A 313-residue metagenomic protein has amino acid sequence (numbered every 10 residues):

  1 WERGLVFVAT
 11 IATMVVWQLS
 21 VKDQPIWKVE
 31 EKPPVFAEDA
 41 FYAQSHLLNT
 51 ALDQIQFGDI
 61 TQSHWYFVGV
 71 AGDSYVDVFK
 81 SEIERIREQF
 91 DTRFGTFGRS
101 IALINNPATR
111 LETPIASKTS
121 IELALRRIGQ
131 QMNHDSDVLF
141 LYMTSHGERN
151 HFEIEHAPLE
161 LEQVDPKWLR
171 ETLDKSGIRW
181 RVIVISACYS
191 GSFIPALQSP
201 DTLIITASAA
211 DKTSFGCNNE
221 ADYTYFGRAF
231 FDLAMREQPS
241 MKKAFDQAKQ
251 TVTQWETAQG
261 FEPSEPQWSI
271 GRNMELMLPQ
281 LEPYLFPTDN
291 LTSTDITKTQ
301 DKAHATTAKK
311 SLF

Functional and structural regions predicted by a protein language model:
W1, A187-Q280: Active-site-proximal C-terminal subdomain of hydrolase catalytic domains
W1-S136, A221-T224, L281-F313: Boundary/activation segment at the start of structured domains
S63-F67, T96-S100, H134-L139, G177-V182 (+2 more regions): Loop/turn elements at helix/coil->beta-strand transitions in domains of secreted/extracellular proteins
D77-E84, I115-T119, L159-K167, C217-Y225 (+1 more regions): Soluble non-cytosolic domains of exported or imported proteins
S81-E84, E88, T92, T119-R126 (+7 more regions): Solvent-exposed, polar/charged alpha-helical surfaces in well-ordered, non-transmembrane soluble domains, broadly
G129-A157, A187-T213: Active-site microenvironments of hydrolase-like enzyme catalytic domains
S145-G177: A short, glycine/acidic-enriched catalytic loop
Q163, R181, S192: Active-site histidine-anchored catalytic micro-motif
